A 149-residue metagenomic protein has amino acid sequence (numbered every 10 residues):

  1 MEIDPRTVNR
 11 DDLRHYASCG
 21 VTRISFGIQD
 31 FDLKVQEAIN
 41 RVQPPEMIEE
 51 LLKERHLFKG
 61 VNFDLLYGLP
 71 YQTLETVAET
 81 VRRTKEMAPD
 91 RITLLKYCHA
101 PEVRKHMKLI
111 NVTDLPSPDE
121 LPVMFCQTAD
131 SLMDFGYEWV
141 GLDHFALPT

Functional and structural regions predicted by a protein language model:
E2-T149: C-terminal scaffold of the Radical SAM
